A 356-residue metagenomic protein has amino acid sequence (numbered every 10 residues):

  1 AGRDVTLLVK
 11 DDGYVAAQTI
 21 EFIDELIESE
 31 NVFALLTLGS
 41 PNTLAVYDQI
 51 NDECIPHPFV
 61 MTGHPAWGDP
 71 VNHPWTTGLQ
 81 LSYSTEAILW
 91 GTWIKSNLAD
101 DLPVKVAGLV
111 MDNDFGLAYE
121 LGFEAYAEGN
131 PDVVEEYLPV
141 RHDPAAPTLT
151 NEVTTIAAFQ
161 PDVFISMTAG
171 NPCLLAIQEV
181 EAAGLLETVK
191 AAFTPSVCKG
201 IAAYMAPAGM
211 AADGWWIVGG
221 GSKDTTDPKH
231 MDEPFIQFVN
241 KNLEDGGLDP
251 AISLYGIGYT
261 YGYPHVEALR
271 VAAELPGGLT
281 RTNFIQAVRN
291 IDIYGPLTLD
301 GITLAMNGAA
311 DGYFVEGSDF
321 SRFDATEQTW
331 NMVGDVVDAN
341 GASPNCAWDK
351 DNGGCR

Functional and structural regions predicted by a protein language model:
L8-A17, L81, V110, Y137-T148: Short beta->alpha junction loops
V9, G13-F33, T92-N97, P147-Q160: Short, well-structured alpha-helical segments in soluble
N31-P139, K190-I217: Extracytoplasmic ligand/sensor domains, especially the bilobed periplasmic-binding protein
S40-N51, T148, P161-A183, Y261-P264: Hydrophobic alpha-helical
V134-D143, E152-F159, N171-V197: Internal alpha/beta domain cores that form substrate/cofactor-binding pockets in large enzymes and binding proteins
V180-Y259: Extracellular/periplasmic periplasmic-binding protein-like sensory domains
N242-Y255, V266-M332: Segments of small-molecule ligand-sensing domains
D335-R356: Short, cationic low-complexity segments
